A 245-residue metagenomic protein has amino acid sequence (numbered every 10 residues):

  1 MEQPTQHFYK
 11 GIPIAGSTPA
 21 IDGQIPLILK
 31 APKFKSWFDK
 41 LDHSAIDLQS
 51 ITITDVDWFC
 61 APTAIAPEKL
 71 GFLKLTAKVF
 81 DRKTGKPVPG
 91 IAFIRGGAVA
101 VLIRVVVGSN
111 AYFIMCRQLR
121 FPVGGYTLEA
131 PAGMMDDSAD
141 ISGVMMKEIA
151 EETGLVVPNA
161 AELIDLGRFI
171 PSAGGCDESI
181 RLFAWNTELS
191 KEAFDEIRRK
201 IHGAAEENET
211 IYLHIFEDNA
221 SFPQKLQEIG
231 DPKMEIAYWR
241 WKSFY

Functional and structural regions predicted by a protein language model:
M1-E129, M134-K147, L155-E206, Y212 (+2 more regions): N-terminal leader/linker segments that precede catalytic domains of diphosphate-processing enzymes
E151: Phosphate/diphosphate-binding loops
